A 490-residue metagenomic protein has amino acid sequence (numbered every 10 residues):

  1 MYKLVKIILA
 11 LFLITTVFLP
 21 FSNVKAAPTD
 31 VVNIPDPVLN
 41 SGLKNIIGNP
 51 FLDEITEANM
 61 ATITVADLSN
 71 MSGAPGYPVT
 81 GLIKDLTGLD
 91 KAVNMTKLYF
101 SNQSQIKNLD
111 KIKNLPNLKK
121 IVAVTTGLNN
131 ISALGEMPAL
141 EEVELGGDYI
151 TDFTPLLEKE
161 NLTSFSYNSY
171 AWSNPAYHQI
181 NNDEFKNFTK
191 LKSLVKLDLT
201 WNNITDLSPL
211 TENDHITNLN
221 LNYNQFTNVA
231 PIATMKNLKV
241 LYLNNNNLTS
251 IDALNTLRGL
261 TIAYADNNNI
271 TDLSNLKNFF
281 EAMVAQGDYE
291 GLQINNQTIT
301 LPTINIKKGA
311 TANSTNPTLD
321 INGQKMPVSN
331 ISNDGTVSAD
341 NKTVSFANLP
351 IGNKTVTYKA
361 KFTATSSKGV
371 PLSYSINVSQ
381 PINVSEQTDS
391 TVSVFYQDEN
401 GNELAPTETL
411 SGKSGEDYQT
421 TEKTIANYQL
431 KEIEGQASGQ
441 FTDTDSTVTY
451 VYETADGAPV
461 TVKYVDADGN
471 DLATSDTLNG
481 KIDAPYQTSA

Functional and structural regions predicted by a protein language model:
Y2-L4, I8-L9, I14, F18-K97 (+7 more regions): N-terminal capping/linker segments that flank leucine-rich repeat
T62-I63, K91-M95, N114-N117, P138-A139 (+4 more regions): Short, solvent-exposed linear patches
V65-K84, K97-K107, N117-N129, A139-T151 (+7 more regions): Concave beta-strand-loop units of leucine-rich repeat
A66, K84-L89, I106-I112, I121 (+8 more regions): Canonical leucine-rich repeat
A66, L98, I112, L118-I121 (+20 more regions): Hydrophobic beta-strand residues in large extracellular and virion-surface proteins
L115, L134-M137, L156-K159, L191 (+11 more regions): Tandem-repeat architecture and repeat-register "anchor" residues
G127, A171, S366, D398-N400 (+1 more regions): Solvent-exposed strand-loop boundary residues in beta-sheet-rich modules
L349-G352, S385-A490: Extracellular modular ligand-binding repeats in secreted and cell-surface proteins
